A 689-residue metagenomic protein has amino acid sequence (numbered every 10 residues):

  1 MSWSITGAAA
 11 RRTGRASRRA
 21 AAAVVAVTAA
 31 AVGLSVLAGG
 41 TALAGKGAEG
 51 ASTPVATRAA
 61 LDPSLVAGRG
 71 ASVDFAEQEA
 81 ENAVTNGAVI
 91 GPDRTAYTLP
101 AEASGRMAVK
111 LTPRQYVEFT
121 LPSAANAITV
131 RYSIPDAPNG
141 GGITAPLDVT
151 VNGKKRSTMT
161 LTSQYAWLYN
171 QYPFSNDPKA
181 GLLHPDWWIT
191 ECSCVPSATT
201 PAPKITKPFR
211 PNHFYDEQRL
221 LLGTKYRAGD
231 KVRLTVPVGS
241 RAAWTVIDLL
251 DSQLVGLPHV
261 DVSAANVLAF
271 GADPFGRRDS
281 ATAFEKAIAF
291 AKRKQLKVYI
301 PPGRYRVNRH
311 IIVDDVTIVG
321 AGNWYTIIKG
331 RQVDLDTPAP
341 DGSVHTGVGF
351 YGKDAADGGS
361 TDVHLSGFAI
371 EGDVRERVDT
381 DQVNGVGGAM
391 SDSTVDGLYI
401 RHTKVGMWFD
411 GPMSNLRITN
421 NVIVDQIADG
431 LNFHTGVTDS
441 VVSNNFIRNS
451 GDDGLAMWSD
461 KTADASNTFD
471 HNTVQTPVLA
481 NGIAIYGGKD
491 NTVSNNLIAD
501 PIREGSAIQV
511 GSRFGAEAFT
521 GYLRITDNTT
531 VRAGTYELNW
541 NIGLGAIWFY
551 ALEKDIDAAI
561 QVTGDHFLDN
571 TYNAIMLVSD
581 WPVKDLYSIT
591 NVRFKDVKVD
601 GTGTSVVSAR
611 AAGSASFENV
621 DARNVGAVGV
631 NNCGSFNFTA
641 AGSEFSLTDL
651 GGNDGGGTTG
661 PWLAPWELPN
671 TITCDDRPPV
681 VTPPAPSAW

Functional and structural regions predicted by a protein language model:
S2-A48: Secretory targeting and sorting signals
A23, G45-G47, P54-V262: Extracytoplasmic
A38, L296, V307-H310, N323 (+13 more regions): Short glycine/acidic-rich loop motifs that flank beta-strands on beta-rich extracellular proteins
R114, G239, Q295-R304, A321-T326 (+1 more regions): Extracellular beta-strand-rich, repetitive "passenger/adhesive" scaffolds that bind or process carbohydrates
V267-Y299: Acidic Gly/Asp/Thr-rich repetitive segments characteristic of extracellular carbohydrate-active and adhesion proteins
E285, A289-F290, Y305-V319, I327-S366 (+4 more regions): Extracellular beta-strand-rich solenoid/capping regions of secreted or surface-exposed proteins that bind or remodel
W324, T361-G372, S391-K404, M413-D429 (+9 more regions): Right-handed parallel beta-helix
V606-C674: Leucine-rich solenoid repeat scaffolds
